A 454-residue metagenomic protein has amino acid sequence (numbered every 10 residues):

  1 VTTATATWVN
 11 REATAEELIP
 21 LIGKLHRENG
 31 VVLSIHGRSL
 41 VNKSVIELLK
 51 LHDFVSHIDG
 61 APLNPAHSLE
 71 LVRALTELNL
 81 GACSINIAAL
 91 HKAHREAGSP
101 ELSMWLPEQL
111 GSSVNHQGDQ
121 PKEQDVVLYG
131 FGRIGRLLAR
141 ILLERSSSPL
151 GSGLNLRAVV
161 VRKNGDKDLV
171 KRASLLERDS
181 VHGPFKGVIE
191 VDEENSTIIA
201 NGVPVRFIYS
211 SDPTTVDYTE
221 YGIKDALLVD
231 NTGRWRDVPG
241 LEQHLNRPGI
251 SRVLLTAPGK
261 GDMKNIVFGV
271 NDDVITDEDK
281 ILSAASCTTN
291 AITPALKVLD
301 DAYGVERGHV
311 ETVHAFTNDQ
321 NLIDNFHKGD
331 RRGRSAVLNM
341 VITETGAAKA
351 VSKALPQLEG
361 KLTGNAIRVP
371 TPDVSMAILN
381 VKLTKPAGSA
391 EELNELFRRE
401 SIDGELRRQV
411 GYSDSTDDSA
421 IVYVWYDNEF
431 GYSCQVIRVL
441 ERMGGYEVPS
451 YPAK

Functional and structural regions predicted by a protein language model:
V1-N321, G329: N-terminal Rossmann-like NAD(P) cofactor-binding subdomain of oxidoreductases, focused on the glycine-rich
T2-L49, A302-D418: C-terminal substrate-binding/catalytic lobe of Rossmann-fold NAD(P)-dependent dehydrogenases
I46-G118, G364, I378-K454: C-terminal active-site/capping subdomain that shapes the small-molecule cofactor and substrate pocket of enzyme
L63-A66, Y129, R133, L137 (+12 more regions): Conserved active-site and cofactor/substrate-binding residues in soluble primary-metabolism enzymes
E123-G130, I281-S283, A377-T384, Y423-Y426: Short glycine-rich or small-residue beta-strand-to-loop segments that form or flank ligand, phosphate, metal/Fe-S
I141, R145, R247, A302 (+3 more regions): Conserved short hydrophobic interaction patches
V205-F207, L362, V422: Generic structural signal for residues in well-ordered beta-strands
